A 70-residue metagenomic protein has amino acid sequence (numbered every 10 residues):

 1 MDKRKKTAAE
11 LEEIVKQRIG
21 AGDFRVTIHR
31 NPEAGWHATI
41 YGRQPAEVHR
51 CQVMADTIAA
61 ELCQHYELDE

Functional and structural regions predicted by a protein language model:
M1-T27: N-terminal acidic leader/helix
R25, R30-E70: Detector for the mature cores of small, proteolytically processed and post-translationally modified peptide effectors
